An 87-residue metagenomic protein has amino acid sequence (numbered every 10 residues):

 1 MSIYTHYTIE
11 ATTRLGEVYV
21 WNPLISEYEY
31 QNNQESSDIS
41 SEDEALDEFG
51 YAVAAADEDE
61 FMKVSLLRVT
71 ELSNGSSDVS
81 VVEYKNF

Functional and structural regions predicted by a protein language model:
M1-H6, N86: His-enriched metal-coordination microenvironments in redox/metal-binding proteins
Y4-R14: A short beta-strand micro-motif
E10, Q31, S80-V82: Beta-strand residues in well-ordered beta-sheet regions across diverse protein folds
T13-E17, T70-S73: Solvent-exposed strand-loop boundary residues in beta-sheet-rich modules
E17-V18, Y28, S77-V79: Tryptophan-centered short beta-strand motifs
V20-E42: A short, exposed loop/beta-hairpin motif centered on an aromatic-Gly-Thr core
D43, D47-F87: Short, mixed-charge low-complexity intrinsically disordered segments
